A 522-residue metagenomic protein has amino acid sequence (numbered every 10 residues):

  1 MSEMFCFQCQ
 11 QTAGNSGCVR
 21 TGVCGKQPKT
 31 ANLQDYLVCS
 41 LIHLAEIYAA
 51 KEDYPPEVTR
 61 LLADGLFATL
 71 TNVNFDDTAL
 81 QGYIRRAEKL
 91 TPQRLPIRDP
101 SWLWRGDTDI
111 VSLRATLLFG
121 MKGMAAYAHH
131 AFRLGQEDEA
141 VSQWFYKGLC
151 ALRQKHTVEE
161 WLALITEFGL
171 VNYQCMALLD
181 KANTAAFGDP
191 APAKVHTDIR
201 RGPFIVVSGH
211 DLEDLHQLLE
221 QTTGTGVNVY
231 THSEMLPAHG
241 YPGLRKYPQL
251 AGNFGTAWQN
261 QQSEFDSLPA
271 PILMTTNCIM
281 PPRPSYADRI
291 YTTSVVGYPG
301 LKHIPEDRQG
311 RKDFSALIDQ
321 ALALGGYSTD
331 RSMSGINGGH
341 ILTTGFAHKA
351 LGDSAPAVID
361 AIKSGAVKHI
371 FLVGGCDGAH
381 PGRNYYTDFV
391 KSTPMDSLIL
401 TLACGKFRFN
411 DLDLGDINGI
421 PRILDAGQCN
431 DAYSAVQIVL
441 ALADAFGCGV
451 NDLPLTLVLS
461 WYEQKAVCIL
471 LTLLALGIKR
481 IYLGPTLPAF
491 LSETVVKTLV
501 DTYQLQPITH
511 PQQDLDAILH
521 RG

Functional and structural regions predicted by a protein language model:
S2-G202, V206, G226, S233-L236 (+1 more regions): Long, compositionally biased, glycine/small-hydrophobic-enriched stretches that function as flexible linkers, tethers
S2-R20, K26-T30, Q34, H43 (+1 more regions): Anaerobic metallocofactor- and corrinoid-dependent redox/one-carbon enzyme cores, especially those from methanogenesis
